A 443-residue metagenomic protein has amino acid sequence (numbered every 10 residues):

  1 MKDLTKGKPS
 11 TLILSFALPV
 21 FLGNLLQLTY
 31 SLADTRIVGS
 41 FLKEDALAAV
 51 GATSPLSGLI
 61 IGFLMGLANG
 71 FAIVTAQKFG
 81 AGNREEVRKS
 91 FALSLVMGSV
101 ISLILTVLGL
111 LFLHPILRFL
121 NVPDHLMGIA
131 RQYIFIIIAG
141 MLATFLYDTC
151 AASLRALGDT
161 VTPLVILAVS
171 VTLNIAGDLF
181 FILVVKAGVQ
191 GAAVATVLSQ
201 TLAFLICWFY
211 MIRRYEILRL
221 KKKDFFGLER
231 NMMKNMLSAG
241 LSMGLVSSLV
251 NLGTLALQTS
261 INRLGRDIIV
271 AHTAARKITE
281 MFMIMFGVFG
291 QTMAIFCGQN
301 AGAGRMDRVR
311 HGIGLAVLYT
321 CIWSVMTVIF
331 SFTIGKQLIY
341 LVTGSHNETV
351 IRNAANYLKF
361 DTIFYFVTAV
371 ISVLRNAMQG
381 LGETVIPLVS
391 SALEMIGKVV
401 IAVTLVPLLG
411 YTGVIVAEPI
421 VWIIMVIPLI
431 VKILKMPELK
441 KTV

Functional and structural regions predicted by a protein language model:
M1-A17, T75-G140, V184-L241, C297-F364 (+1 more regions): Short alpha-helical transmembrane segments in multi-pass integral membrane proteins
L4-F41, P55-G70, V74, S99-T106 (+4 more regions): N-terminal transmembrane alpha-helices
S15-D34, I136, Y147, S170 (+4 more regions): Transmembrane helical elements of multi-pass membrane transporters/channels
V20, N24, R36, I73 (+15 more regions): Transmembrane alpha-helix boundary and packing residues in multipass membrane permease domains and related
T29-L47, L117-D124, F180-A187, S248-K277 (+5 more regions): Helix-terminus/linker motif at the lipid-water interface of multi-pass membrane proteins
V38-G58, D124-I129, V189-A192, M232-A239 (+4 more regions): Interfacial/gating helices of multi-pass transporter permease domains
L47-V107, T144-P163, A271-G335, T368-S390: Small-residue-rich hydrophobic transmembrane alpha-helices
A68, I136-R155, P163-N174, A192-C207 (+4 more regions): Short runs within selected transmembrane alpha-helices of multi-pass transporters and secretion channels
